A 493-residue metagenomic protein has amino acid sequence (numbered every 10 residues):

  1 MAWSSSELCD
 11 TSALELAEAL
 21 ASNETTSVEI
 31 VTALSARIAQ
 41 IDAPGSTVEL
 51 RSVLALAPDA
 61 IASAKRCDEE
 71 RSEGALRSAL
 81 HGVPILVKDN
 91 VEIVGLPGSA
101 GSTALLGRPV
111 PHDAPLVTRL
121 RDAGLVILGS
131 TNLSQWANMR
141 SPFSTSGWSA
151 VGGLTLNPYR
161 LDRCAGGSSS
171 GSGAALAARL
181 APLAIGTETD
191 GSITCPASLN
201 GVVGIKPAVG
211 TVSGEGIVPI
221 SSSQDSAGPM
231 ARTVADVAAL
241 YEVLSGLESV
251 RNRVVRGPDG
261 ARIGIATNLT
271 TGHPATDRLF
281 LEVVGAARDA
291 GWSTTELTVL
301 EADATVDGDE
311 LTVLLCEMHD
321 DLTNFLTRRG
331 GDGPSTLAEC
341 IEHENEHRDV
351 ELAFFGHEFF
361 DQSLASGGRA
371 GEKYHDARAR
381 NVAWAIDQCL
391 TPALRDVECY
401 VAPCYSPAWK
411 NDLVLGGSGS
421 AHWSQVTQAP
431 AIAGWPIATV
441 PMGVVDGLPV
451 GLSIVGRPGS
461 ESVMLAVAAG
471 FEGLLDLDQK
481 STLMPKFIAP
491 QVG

Functional and structural regions predicted by a protein language model:
M1-S99, T103-L106, W136-N138, W409 (+1 more regions): Short, well-ordered alpha-helical
C9, V91-P97, Q224-S226, V243-G331: Gly/Ser-rich, acidic/histidine-flanked active-site/gating loops
A21, S35-S46, K65-S72, R121 (+8 more regions): Sec-exported extracytoplasmic/periplasmic mature domains
N23, G82, D122, V126-L128 (+3 more regions): Glycine-rich, small-residue loops and helix-cap segments that act as flexible hinges at active-site edges
V31-T32, K65, D122, A275-V299 (+2 more regions): Acyltransferase
P44-T47, L80-A227, A266, A402-S418: Short glycine/serine-rich loop/turn segments
H81-A100, G260-R262, C316-I386, P441-P449: Short helix-loop capping/hinge segments that flank enzyme active sites or metal/cofactor-binding pockets
D122, V126, A177-T270, D277 (+3 more regions): Structural helix-boundary/capping segments
